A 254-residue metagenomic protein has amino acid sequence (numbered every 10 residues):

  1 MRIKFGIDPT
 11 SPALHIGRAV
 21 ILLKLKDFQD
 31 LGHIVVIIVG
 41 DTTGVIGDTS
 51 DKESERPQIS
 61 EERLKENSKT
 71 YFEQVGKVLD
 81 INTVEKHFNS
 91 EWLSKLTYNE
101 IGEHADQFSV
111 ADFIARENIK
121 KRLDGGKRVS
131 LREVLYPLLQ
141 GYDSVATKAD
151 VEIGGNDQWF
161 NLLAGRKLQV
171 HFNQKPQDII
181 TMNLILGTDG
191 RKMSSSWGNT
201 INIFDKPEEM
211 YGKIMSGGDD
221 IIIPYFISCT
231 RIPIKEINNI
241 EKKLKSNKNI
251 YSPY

Functional and structural regions predicted by a protein language model:
M1-D48, V151-W159, G165: N-terminal catalytic cores of NTP/NDP-binding nucleotidyl/phosphoryl-transfer enzymes
R2-G6, V35, Y136-A146, D205: Short, hydrophobic/aliphatic alpha-helical segments
K24-L31, G141, K167-F172, I232: Active-site catalytic microenvironments for nucleophilic, acid-base chemistry
D41-G44, G141-S144, R231: Short connector loops/turns at beta-strand edges and beta->alpha or beta->beta junctions
G47-R56: Surface-exposed, active-site-proximal loop segments in enzymatic domains
E55-I59, E209-M210: Short beta-alpha connecting loops at secondary-structure transitions that line or flank enzyme active sites
Q58-T181: Divalent-metal (Mg2+/Mn2+/Ca2+)-assisted nucleotide/phosphate chemistry catalytic cores
F160, Q169-Y254: Conserved nucleotide- and phosphate/pyrophosphate-binding catalytic cores in adenylate/nucleotidyl-handling enzymes
